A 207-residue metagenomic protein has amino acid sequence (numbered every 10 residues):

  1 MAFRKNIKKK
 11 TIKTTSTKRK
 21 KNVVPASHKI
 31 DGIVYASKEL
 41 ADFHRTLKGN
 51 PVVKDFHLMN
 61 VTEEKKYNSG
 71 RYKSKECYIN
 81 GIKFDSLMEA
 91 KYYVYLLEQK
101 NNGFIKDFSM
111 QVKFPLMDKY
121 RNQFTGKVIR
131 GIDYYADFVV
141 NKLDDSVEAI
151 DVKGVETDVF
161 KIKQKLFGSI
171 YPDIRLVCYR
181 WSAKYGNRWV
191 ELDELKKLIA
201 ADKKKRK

Functional and structural regions predicted by a protein language model:
A2-K207: Electrostatic, structured charged patches in enzyme active sites and in nucleic-acid/phosphate-binding
